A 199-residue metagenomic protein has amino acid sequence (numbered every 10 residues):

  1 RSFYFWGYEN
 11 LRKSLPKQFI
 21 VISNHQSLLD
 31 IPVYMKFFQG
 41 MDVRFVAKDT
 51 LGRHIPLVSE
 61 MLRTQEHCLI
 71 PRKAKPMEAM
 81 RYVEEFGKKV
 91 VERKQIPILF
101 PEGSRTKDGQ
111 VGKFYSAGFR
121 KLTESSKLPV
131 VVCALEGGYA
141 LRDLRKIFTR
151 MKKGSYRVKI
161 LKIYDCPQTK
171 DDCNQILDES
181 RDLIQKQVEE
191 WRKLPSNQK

Functional and structural regions predicted by a protein language model:
R1-F19: A short, well-structured juxtamembrane/interface segment
R12-S14, K89, G138, K153 (+2 more regions): Membrane-interfacial terminal anchoring regions of lipid-handling membrane enzymes
K13, Q39, K88-E92, T123: Residue-level signal for alpha-helix termini/capping positions
S14-A74: Catalytic core of membrane glycerolipid acyltransferases/transacylases, capturing the structured, soluble-facing
N24, K48, E102, L135-E136: Cofactor-binding loop segments of dinucleotide-utilizing enzymes, especially the Rossmann-like FAD- and NAD(P)+-binding
L29, E78-G112, V158, Y164-D165 (+1 more regions): N-terminal/domain-start segments enriched in small and hydrophobic, helix-friendly residues, covering either
L57-S59, E92, I96-I98, S104-D171: A cross-family acyltransferase "interaction/gating" segment
